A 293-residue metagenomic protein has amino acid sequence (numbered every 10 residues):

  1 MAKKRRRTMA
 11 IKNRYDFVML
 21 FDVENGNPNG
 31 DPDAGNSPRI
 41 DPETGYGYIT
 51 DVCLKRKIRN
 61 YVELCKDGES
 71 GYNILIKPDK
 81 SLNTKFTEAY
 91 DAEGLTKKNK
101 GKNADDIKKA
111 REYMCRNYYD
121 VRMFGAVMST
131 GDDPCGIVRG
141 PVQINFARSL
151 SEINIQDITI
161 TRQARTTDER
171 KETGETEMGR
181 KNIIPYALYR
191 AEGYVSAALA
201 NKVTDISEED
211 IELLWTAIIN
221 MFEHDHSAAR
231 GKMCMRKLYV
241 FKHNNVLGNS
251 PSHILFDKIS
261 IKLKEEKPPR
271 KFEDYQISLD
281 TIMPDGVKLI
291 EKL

Functional and structural regions predicted by a protein language model:
M1-L293: RNA-binding basic/glycine-rich loop and surface signature characteristic of RAMP-family CRISPR effectors
